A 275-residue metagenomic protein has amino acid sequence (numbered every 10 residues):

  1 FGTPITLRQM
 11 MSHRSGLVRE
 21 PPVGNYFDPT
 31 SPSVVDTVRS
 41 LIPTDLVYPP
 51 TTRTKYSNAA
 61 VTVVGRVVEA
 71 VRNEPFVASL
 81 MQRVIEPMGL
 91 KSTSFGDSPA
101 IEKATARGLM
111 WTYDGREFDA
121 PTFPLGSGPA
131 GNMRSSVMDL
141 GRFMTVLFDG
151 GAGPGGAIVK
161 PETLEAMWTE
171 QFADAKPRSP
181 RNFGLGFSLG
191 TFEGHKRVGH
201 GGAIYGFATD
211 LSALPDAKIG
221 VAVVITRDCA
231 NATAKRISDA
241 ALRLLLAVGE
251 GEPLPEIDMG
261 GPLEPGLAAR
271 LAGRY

Functional and structural regions predicted by a protein language model:
F1, D36, V84-S94, T169-D174: Short, mixed-charge aromatic SLiMs
F1-N58, G65-R66, R72-A78, Q82 (+1 more regions): Active-site-proximal loop and beta-strand segments within enzyme catalytic domains
L7-R8, K91, A217-I219: Loop/turn elements at helix/coil->beta-strand transitions in domains of secreted/extracellular proteins
S15-R19, P43-V47, G89-T93, A152 (+2 more regions): Generic structural signal for secondary-structure transition and capping sites
P22-N25, T30-S31, E69-E74, A78-Q82 (+2 more regions): Catalytic loop of the DD-peptidase/beta-lactamase superfamily, centered on the K-T-G motif and neighboring
